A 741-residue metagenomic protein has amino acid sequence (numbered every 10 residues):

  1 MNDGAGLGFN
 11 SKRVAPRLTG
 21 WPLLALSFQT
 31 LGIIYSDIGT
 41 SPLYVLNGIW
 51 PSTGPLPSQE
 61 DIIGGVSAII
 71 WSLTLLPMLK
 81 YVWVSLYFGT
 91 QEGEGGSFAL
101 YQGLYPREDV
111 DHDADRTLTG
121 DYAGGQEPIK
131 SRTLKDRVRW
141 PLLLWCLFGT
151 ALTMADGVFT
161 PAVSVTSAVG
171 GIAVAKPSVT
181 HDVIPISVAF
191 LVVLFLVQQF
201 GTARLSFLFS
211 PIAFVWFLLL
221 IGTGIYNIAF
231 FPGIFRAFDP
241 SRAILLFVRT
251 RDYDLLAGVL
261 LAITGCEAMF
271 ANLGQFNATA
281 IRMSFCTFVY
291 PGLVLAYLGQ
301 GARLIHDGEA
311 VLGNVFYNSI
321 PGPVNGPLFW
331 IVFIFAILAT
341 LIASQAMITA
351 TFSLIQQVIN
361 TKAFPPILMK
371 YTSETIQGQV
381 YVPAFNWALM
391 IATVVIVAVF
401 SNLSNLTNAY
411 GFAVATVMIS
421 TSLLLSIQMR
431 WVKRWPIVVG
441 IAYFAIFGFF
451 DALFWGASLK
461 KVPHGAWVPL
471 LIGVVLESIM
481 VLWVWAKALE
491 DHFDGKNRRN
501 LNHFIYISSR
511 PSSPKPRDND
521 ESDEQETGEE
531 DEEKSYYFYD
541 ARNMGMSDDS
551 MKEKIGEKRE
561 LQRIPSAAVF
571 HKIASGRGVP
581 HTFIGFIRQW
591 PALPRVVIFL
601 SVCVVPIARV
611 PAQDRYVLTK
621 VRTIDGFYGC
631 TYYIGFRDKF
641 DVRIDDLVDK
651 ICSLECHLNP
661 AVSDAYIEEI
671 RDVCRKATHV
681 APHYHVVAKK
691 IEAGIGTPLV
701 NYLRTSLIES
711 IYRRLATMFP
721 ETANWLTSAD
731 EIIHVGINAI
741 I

Functional and structural regions predicted by a protein language model:
M1-I741: The structured alpha-helical core of multi-pass membrane proteins
